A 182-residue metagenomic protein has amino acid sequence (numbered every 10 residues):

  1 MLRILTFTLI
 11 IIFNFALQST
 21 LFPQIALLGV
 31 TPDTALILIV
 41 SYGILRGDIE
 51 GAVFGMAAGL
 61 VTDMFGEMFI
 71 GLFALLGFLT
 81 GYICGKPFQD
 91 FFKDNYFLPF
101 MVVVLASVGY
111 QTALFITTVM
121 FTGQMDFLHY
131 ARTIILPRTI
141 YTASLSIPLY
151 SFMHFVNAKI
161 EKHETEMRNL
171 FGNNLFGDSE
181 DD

Functional and structural regions predicted by a protein language model:
M1-D182: Terminal, non-globular segments
